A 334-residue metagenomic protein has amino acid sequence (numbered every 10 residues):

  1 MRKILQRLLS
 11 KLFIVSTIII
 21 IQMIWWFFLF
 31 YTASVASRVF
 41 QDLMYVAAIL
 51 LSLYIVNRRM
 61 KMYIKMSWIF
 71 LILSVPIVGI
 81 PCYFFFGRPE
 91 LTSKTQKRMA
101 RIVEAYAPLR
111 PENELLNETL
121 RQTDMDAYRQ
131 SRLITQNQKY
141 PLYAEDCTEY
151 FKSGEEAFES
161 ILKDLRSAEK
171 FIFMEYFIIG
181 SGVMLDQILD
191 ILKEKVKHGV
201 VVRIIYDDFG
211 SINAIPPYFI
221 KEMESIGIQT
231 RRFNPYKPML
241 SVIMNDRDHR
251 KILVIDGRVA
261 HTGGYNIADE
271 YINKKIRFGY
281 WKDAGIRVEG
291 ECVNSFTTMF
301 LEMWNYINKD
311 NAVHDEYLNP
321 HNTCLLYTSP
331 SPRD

Functional and structural regions predicted by a protein language model:
M1-S329: N-terminal localization/anchoring segments of enzymes in phospholipid and broader phosphate metabolism
P330-D334: A short, hydrophobic C-terminal helix/tail in secreted or cell-surface proteins
